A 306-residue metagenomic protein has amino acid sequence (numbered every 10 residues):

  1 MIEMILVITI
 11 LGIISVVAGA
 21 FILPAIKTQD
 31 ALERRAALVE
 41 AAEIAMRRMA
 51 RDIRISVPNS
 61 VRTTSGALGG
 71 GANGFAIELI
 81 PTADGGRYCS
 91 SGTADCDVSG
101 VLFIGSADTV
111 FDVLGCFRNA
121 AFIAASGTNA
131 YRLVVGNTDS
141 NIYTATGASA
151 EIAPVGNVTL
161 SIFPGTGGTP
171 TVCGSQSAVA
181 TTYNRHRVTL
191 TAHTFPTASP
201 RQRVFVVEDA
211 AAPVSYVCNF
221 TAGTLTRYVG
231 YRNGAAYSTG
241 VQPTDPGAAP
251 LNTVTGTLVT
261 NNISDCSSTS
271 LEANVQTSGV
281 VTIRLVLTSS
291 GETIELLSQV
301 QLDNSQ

Functional and structural regions predicted by a protein language model:
M1-R54: Aliphatic-rich helix starts adjacent to a transmembrane/signal segment
T9, G66, D245-G247: Intrinsically disordered, low-complexity boundary segments flanking structured domains
G12-I14, L23, E43-R51, R187-F195 (+2 more regions): Short linear motifs at secondary-structure transitions and domain/linker junctions
E33-Y228: Extracytoplasmic beta-strand-rich oligomerization domains located immediately C-terminal to a leader/signal peptide
G85, A210, F220-Q306: Short linear sequence signals and composition-biased patches located at protein termini or domain-edge surfaces
